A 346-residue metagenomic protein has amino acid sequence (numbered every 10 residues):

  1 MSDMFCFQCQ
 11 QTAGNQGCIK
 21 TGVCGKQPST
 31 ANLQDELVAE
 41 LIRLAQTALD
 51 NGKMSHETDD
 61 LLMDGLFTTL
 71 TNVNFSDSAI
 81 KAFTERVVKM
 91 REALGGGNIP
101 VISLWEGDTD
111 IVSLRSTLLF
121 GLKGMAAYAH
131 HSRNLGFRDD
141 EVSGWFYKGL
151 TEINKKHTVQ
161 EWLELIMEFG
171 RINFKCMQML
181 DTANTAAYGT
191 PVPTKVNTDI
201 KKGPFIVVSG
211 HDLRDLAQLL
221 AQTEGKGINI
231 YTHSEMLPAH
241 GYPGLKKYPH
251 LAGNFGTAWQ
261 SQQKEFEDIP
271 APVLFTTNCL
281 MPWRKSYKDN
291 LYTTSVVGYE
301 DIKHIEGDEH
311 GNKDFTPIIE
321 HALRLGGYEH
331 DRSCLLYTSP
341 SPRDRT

Functional and structural regions predicted by a protein language model:
M1-G244, E265-E267: Catalytic cofactor-binding cores of redox enzymes
L33-I42, P282, S286-L325: Mobile "lid/hinge" segments at catalytic clefts and subdomain interfaces of large enzymes
G96-V101, E329-L336: Intrinsic-disorder/low-complexity linker and hinge segments
F169-C176, V196, N229, H233 (+7 more regions): Extended, well-ordered protein cores
F205-S209, I302-E309, L335-L336: Flexible, glycine/proline-enriched loop segments at strand-loop-helix junctions that form or flank small-ligand binding
K246-S261, T293: Acidic, Ser/Thr-rich peripheral helices and adjacent loops at domain boundaries
N254-M281: Phosphate/diphosphate-binding loops
Y337-T346: Conserved small/polar residues in nucleotide/adenosyl-binding loops
